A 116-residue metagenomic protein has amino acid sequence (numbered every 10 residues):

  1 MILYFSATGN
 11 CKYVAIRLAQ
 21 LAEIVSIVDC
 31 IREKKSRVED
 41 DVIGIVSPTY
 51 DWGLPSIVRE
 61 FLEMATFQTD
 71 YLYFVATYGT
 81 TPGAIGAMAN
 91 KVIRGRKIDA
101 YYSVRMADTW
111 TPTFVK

Functional and structural regions predicted by a protein language model:
I2, S6-K116: FMN-binding flavodoxin-like domain, especially the glycine-rich phosphate-binding loop
